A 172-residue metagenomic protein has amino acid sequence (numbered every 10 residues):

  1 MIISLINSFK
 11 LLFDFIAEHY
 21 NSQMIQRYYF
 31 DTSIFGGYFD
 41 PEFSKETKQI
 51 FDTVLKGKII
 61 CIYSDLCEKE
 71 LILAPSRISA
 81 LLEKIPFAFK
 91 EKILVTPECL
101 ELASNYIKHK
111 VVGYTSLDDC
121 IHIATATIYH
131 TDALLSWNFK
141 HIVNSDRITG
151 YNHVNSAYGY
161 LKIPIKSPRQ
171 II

Functional and structural regions predicted by a protein language model:
I2-Y63, I72-E83, K108, G113 (+2 more regions): Short, well-structured N-terminal submotif of metal-dependent ribonuclease cores
F30-D31, I62-S64, T115-L117, N138 (+1 more regions): Histidine- and aromatic-rich ligand-binding microenvironments
D52, A124, S156: Surface-exposed charge patches
L55-G57, P86, A157-G159: Short, structurally constrained coil/turn elements that cap an alpha-helix or connect an alpha-helix to the following
G57-C61, A88-E91, D132: Short active-site oxyanion
C67-E68, P86: Short linear capping/connector segments at secondary-structure termini
E91-G150, I172: Active-site neighborhoods of divalent-metal-dependent phosphate/nucleic-acid chemistry enzymes
